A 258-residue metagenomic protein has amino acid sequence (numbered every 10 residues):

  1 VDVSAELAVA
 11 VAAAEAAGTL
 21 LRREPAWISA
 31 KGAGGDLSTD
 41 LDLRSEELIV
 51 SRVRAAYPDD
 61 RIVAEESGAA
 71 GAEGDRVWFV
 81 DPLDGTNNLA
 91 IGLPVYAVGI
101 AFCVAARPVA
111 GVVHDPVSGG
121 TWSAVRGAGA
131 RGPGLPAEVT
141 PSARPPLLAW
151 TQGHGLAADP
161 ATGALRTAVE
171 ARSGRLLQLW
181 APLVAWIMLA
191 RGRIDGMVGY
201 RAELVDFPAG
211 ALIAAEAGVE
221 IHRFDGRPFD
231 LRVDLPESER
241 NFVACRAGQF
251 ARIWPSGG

Functional and structural regions predicted by a protein language model:
V1-A8, A12, P160, A164-E170 (+1 more regions): Oxyanion/phosphate-interacting regions
V1-L83, P255: N-terminal subdomain of lithium-sensitive/metallo-dependent phosphomonoesterases centered on the IMPase/IPPase/PAP
A17, L21, D42, V53 (+7 more regions): Residue-level signal for inorganic ion chemistry
D59-R61, R175, D195, E220: Residue-level detector of anion-binding/catalytic polar loops
A72-R131: DPxDG-like acidic metal-binding loop motif
A110, L147, D195-G196: Short, Asp-centered acidic motifs that coordinate Mg2+ and/or phosphate in catalytic or ligand-binding sites
G129-G132, P136-A137, A157, Q249-I253: Short helix-loop capping/hinge motifs at secondary-structure junctions, enriched in acidic/polar residues
E138-D159, V169-W180: Short loop->beta-strand "edge-of-pocket" segments that line small-molecule binding or catalytic clefts across diverse
